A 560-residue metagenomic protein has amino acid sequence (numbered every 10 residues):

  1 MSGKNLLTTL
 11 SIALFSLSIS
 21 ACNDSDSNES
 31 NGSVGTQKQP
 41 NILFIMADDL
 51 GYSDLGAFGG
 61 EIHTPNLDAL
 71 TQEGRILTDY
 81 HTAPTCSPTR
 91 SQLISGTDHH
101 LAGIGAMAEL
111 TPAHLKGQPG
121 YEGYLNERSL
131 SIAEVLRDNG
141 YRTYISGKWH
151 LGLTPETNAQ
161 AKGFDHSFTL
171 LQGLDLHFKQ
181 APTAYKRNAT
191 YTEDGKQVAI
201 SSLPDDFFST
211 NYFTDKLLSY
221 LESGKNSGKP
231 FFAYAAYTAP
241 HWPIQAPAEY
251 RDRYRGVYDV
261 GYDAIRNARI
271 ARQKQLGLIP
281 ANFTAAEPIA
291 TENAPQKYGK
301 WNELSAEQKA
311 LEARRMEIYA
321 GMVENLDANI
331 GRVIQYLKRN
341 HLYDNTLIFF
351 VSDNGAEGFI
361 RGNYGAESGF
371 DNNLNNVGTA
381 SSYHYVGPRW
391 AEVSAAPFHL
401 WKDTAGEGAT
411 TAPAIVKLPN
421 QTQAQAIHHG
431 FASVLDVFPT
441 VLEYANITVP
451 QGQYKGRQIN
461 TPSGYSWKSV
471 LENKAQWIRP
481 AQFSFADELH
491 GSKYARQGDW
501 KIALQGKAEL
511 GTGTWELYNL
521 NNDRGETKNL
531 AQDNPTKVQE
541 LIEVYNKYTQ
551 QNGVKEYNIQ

Functional and structural regions predicted by a protein language model:
S16-Q39: Bacterial Sec-dependent N-terminal signal peptides
G32-R75, D138, W149, G355 (+2 more regions): Active-site-proximal N-terminal segment of extracellular/periplasmic enzymes that hydrolyze or transfer
T36-P40, A47, Y52, I76 (+7 more regions): Long, internal low-complexity/basic segments
Q39-N41, L93, L153-H177, T210-P295 (+7 more regions): Active-site regions of oxyanion-processing enzymes, predominantly non-cytosolic
F44, Y52-Y144, K162-H166, L176 (+1 more regions): Active-site segment of extracytoplasmic enzymes that catalyze sulfate/phosphate-ester chemistry
G56-I62, I76-H100, G105-L110, I145-T157 (+8 more regions): Short, solvent-exposed turn/loop segments enriched in Gly/Ser/Thr/Pro and often Arg
P155-G163, Q245, Q335-K417: Histidine-centered active-site microenvironments of extracellular/periplasmic hydrolases and transferases
G163-D175, T379-A409, Q421-L520, K555: C-terminal cap/loop subdomain of S1 sulfatases and analogous C-terminal strand-loop tails that border
